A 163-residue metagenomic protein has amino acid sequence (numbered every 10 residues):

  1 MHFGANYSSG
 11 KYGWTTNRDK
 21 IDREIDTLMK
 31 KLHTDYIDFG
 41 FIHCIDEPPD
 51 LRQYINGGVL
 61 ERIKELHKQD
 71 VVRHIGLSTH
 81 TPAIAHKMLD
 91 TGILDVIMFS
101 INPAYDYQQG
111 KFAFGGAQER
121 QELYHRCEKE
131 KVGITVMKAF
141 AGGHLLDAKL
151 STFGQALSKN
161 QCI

Functional and structural regions predicted by a protein language model:
M1-Y12, F41, F140-H144: N-terminal small/glycine-rich loop or linker at the start of catalytic domains across soluble metabolic enzymes
F3-D22, P48-R52, L150-S158: Active-site mouth loops of central-metabolism enzymes
T16-H33, T79-K87, C162: Short, acidic/polar
T27-D50: Active-site groove signature of glycoside hydrolases
I42-I163: Beta/alpha (TIM)-barrel catalytic core signal, keyed to glycine-rich beta->alpha loops juxtaposed to Asp/Glu that bind
